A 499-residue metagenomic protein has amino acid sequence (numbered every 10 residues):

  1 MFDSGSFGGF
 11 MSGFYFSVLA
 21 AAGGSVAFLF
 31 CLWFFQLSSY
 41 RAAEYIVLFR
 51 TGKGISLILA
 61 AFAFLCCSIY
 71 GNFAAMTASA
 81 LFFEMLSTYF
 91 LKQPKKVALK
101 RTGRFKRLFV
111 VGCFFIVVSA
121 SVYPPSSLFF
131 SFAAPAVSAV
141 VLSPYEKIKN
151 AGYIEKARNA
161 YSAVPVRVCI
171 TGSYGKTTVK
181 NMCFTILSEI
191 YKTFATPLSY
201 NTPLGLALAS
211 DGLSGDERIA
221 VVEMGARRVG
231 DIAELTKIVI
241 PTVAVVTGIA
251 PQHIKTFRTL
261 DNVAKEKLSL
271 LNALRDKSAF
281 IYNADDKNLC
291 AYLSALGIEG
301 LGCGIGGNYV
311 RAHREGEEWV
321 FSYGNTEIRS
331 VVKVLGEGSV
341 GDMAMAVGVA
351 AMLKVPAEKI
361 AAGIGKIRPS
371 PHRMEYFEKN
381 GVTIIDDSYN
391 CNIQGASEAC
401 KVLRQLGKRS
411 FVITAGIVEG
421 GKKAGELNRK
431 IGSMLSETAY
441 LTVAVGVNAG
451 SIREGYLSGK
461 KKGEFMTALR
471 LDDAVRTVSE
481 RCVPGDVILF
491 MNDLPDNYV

Functional and structural regions predicted by a protein language model:
M1-S143, A351-V499: ATP-dependent carboxylate-amine ligase
G5-G9, G13-A284, N288-L296, L406: Phosphate-binding loop of NTP-binding sites
T177, D342, V445: Short, conserved phosphate/pyrophosphate- and ester-handling motifs at nucleotide-, phospho-/glycolipid
C183, L187, L206-S210, M343-L353 (+2 more regions): Buried hydrophobic packing segments
T196-P197, V222-E223, K333, V347 (+2 more regions): Thr-Gly-centered strand-to-loop micro-motif
A207, I232, F257-L260, M343 (+2 more regions): Conserved strand-to-helix beginnings and helix N-cap segments that scaffold or border functional pockets
M224, I232, A284, M343 (+3 more regions): Generic detector of well-ordered alpha-helical packing
V246-I384, K408, R429, S433-L441 (+1 more regions): Acidic, Mg2+-coordinating active-site environments of NTP-dependent enzymes
